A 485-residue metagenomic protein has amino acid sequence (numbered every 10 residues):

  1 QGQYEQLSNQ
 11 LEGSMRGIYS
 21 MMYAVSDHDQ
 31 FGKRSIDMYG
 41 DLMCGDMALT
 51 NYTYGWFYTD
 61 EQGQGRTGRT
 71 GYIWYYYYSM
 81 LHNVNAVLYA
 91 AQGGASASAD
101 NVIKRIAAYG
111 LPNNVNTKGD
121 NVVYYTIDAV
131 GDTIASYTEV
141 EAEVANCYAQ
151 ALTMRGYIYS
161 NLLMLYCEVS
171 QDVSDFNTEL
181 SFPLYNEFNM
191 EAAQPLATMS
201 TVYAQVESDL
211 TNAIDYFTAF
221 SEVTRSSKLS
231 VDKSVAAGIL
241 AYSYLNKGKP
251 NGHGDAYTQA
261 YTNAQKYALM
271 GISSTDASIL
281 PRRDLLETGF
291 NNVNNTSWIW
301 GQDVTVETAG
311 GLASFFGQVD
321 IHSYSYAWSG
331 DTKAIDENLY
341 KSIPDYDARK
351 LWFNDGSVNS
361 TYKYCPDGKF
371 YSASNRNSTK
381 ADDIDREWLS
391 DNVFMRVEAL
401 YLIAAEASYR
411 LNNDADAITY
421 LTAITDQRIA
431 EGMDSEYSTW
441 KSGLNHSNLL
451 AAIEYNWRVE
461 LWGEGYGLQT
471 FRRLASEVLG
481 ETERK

Functional and structural regions predicted by a protein language model:
Q1-E12, S174, V206, A241 (+1 more regions): Bacterial Sec-dependent N-terminal signal peptides
Q1-M43, D320-I321, L339, W352 (+3 more regions): Membrane-proximal, proline-rich intrinsically disordered regions
M43, T53, Y257-V397, E431-W440 (+6 more regions): Hydrophobic-face positions in mid-chain alpha helices that act as interaction patches
N51-Y166, A197, N212-F220, D385-N392 (+1 more regions): Conserved, well-structured interaction surfaces
L163-M164, E168-S170, S221, N246-Y257 (+1 more regions): Short coil/turn linking the two alpha-helices of tandem helical-hairpin repeats
